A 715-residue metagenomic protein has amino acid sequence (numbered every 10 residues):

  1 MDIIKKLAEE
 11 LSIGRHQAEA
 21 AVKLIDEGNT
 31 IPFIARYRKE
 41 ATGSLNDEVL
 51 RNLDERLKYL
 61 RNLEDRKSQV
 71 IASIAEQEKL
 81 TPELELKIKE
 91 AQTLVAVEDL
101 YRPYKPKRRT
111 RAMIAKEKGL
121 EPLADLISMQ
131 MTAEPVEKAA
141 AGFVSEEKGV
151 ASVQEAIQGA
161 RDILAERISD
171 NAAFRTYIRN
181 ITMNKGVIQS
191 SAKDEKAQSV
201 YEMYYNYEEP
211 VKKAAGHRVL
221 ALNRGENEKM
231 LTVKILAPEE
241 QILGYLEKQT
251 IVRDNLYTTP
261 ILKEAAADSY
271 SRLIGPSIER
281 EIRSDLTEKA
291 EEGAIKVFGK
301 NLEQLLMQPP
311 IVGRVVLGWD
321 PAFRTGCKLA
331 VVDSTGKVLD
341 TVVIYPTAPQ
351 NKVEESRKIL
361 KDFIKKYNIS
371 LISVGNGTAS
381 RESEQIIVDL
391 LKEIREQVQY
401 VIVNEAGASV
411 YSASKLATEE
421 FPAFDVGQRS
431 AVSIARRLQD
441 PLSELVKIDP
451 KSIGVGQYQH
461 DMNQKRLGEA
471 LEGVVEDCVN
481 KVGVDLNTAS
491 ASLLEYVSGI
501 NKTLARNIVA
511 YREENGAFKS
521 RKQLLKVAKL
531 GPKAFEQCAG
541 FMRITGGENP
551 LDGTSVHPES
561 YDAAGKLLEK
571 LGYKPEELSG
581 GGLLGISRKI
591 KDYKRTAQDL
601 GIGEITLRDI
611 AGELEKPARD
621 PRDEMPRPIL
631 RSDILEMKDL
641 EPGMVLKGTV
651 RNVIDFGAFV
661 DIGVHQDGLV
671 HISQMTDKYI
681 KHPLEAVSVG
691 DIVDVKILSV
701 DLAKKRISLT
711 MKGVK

Functional and structural regions predicted by a protein language model:
A18, T341-A348, L371, A413-V426 (+6 more regions): Short beta-alpha connecting loops at secondary-structure transitions that line or flank enzyme active sites
K23-D26, P103, I114-E117, A221-G225 (+16 more regions): Replace "in large, NTP-powered and nucleic-acid-processing enzymes" with "in large, NTP-powered factors and other
T30-I31, N46-M113, K118-E147, K481-E624 (+3 more regions): Accessory alpha-helical DNA-binding modules that contact the DNA backbone or grooves
V49-N52, Y59, L63, S68-G318 (+2 more regions): Duplex nucleic acid-engaging cores and interfaces of nucleic-acid transaction enzymes
A96, V401, G407, S412-V482 (+1 more regions): Long, charge-rich intrinsically disordered scaffolds of nucleic-acid metabolism proteins
A139-V153, Y207-E208, Y245-I251, N255-Y270 (+4 more regions): Low-complexity, acidic/Ser/Thr- and charged residue-rich accessory regions of DNA metabolism proteins
N180-V187, W319-F323, T378-A379, V403-V410 (+5 more regions): A glycine-rich phosphate-binding loop feature that marks nucleotide/adenosyl-phosphate handling sites
E281-G299, S452-G483, Q598-P642: Long, charged amphipathic helices and adjacent flexible linkers at domain junctions
